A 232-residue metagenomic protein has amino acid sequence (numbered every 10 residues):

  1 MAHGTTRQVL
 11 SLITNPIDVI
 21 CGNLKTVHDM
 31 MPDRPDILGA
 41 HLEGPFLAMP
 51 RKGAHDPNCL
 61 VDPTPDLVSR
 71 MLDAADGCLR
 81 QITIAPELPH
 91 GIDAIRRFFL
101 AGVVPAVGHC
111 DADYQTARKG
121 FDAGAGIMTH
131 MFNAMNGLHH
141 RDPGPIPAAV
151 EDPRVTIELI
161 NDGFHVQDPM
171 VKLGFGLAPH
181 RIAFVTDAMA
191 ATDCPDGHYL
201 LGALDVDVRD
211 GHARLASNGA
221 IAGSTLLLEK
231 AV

Functional and structural regions predicted by a protein language model:
M1, H28, L72-A75, F99 (+2 more regions): Non-catalytic positions within long, well-ordered alpha-helices that form the structural scaffold/packing of enzyme
M1-I20, D36-A48, A75-E87, V103-A106 (+3 more regions): Divalent metal-dependent hydrolysis catalytic cores, especially in the metallo-beta-lactamase
P16-G22, E87-P89, P105-D111, L159-G176 (+1 more regions): Active-site glycine- and acidic-residue-rich loops that bind and position anionic ligands or nucleotide-like cofactors
C21-H28, V68, I95, V171: Generic structural signal for well-ordered alpha-helices, preferentially at hydrophobic/aromatic core positions
N23-T26, T64-D66, R141-I146: Charged helix-capping and loop-helix junction motifs
A48-A74: Conserved phosphate-binding/catalytic loop of the ribokinase/pfkB sugar-kinase fold
S69-M71, L88-R97: N-terminal active-site wall of soluble small-molecule enzyme domains
A94, T116-V232: Active-site-adjacent C-terminal substructures of enzyme catalytic domains
